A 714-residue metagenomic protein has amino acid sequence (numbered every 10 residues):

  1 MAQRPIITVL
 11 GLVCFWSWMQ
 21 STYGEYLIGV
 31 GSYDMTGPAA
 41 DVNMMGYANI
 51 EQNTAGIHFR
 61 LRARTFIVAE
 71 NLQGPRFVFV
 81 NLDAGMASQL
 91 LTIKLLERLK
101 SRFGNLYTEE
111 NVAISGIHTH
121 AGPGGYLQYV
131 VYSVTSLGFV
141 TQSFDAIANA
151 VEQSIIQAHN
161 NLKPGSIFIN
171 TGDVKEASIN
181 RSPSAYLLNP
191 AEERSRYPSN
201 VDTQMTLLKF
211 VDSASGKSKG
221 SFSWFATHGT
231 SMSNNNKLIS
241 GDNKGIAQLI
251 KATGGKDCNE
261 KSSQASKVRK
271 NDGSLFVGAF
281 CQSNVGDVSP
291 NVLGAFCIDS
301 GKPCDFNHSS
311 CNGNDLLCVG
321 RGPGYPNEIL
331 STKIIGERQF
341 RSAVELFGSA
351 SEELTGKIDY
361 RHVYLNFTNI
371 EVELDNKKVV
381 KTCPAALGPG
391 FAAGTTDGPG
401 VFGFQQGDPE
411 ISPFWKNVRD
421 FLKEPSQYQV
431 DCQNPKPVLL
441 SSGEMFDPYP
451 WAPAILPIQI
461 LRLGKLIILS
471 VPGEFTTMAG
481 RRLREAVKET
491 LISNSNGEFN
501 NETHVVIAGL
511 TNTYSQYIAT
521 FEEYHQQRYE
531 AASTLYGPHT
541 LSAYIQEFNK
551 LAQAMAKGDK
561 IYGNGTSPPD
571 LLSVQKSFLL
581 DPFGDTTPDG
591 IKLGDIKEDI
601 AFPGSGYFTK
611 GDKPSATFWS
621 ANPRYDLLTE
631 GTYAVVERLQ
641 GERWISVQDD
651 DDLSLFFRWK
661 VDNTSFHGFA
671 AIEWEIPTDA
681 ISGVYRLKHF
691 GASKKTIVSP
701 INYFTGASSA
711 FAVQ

Functional and structural regions predicted by a protein language model:
A2, G11-V13, W18-Q714: Non-catalytic substrate/cofactor recognition surfaces at enzyme active-site rims
